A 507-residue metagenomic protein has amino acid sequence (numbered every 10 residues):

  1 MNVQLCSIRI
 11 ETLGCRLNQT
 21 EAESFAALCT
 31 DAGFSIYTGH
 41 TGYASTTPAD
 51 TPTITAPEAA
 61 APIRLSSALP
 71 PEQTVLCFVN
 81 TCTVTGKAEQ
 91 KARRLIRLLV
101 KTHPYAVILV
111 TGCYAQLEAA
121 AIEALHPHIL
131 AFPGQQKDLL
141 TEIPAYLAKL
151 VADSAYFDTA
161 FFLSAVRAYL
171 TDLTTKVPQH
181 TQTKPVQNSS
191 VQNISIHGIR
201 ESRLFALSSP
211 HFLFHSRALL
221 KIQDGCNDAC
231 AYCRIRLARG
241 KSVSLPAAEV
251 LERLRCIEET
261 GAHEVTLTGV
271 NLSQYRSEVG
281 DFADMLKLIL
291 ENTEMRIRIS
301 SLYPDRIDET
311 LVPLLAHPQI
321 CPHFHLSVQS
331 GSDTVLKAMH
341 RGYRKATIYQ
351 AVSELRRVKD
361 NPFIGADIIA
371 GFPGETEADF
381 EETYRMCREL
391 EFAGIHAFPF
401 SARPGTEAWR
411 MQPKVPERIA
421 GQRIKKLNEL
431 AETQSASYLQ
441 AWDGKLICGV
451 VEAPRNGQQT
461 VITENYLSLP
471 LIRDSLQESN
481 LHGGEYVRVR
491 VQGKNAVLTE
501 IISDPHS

Functional and structural regions predicted by a protein language model:
M1-T268, S273, T310-P313, F324 (+6 more regions): Proteins enriched for Cys/Gly/acidic motifs involved in redox and nucleic-acid/cofactor modification
T12, G269, S301, V328-S330 (+6 more regions): Active-site proximal loops enriched in glycine and acidic residues that flank catalytic Cys/His/Asp and coordinate
F78, C113, L267, I299 (+5 more regions): Residue-level signal for inorganic ion chemistry
A88-Q90, K241-P246, R276-G280, A338-R341 (+3 more regions): Short, solvent-exposed loop/turn segments at secondary-structure boundaries
I108-L109, L117, E258-F380: Conserved SAM/AdoMet-binding glycine-rich loop
F214-H215, C226-N227, S330, P362 (+4 more regions): Short flexible coil/turn linkers enriched for glycine and charged/polar residues that connect secondary-structure
F324, L336-K337, I348, R357-F363 (+8 more regions): Extended hydrophobic-aromatic, low-complexity segments
R410-S507: Terminal RNA-binding accessory module
